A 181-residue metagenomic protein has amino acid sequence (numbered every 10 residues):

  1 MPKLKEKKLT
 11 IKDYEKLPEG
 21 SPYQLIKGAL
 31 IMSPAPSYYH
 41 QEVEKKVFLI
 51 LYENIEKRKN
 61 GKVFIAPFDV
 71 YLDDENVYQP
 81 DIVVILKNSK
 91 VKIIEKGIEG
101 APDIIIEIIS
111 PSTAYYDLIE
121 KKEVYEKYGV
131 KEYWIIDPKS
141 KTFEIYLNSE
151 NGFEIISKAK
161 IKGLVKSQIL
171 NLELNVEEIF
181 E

Functional and structural regions predicted by a protein language model:
M1-E181: Gly/Pro/Ser/Thr-rich low-complexity, intrinsically disordered segments predominantly at protein N-termini
